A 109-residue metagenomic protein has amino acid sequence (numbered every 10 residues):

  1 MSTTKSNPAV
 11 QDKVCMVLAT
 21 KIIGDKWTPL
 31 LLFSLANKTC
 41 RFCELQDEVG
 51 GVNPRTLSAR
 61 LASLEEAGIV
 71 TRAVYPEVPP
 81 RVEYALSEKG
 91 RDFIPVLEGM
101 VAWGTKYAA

Functional and structural regions predicted by a protein language model:
S2-T4, Q11, F33, D92-A109: Amphipathic alpha-helical dimerization/coiled-coil segments that flank or bridge DNA-binding/regulatory modules
V10-A59, P76-E77, E83: N-terminal helix-turn-helix DNA-binding core of bacterial DNA-binding proteins
V17-L18, E88, A102: A broad detector of short, well-ordered amphipathic alpha-helices that serve as recognition/interaction surfaces
T39, V49, L61, G90 (+1 more regions): Short amphipathic alpha-helical/adjacent loop interface patches that line ligand and macromolecule-binding sites
E48, A67, W103-K106: Amphipathic, soluble alpha-helical interaction motifs
S63-E65: C-terminal flanking helix
P76-G99: Basic, amphipathic "hinge/linker" alpha-helix immediately C-terminal to the N-terminal HTH DNA-binding motif
